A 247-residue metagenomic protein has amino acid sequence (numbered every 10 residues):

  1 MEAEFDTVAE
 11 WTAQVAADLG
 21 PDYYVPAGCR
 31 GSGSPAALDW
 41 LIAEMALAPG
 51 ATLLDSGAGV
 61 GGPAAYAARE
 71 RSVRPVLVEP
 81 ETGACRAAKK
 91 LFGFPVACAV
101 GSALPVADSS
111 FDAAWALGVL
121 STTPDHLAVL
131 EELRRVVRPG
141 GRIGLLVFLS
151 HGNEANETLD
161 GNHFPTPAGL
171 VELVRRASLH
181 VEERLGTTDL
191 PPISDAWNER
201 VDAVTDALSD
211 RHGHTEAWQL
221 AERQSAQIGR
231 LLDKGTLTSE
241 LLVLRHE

Functional and structural regions predicted by a protein language model:
M1-D22: N-terminal, positively charged/glycine-rich alpha-helical extensions of SAM-dependent methyltransferases
G31-P49: Conserved alpha-helix/loop element of class I SAM-dependent methyltransferases that forms part of the SAM/SAH-binding
T52-A103: Class I SAM-dependent methyltransferase SAM/SAH-binding core
W115: A conserved beta-strand element that flanks and buttresses the S-adenosyl-L-methionine
L127-R142: A short glycine-rich, Lys/Arg-flanked "PGG" loop and its adjoining helix->strand segment in the class I
G144-H163: Short, glycine-/aromatic-enriched active-site segment of Class I SAM-dependent methyltransferases
H163-S178, R184: Short alpha-helix
L185-E247: Conserved Class I S-adenosyl-L-methionine
